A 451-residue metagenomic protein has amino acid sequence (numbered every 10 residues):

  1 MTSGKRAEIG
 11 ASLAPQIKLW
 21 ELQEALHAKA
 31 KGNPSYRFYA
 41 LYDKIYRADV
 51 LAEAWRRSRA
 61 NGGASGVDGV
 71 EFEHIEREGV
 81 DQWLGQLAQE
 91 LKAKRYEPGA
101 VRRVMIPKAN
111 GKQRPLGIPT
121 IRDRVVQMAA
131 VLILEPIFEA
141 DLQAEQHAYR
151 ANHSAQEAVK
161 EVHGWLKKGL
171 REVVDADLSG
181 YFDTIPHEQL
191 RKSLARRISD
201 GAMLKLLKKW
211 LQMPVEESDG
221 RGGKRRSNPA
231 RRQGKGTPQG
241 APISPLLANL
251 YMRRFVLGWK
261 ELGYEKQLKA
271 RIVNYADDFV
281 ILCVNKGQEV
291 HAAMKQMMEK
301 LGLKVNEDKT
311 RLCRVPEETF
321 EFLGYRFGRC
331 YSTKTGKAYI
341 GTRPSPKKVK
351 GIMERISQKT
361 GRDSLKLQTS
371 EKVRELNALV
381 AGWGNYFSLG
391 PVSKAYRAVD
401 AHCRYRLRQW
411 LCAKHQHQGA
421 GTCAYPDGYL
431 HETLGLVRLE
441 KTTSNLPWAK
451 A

Functional and structural regions predicted by a protein language model:
M1-D81: Non-catalytic, polymerase-adjacent accessory regions of viral genome-replication enzymes
Y46-L51, A100-V101, A109, E216 (+1 more regions): Core structural elements
E76, T120, I281-N285: Short beta-strand-to-loop capping motifs
W83-Q86, E90-M105, A109, D141-V315 (+1 more regions): Conserved polymerase palm-domain catalytic core
I121-V131, A155, H163: Duplex nucleic acid-engaging cores and interfaces of nucleic-acid transaction enzymes
K208-Q212, E216-R221, L301-Q368, L379: A conserved non-catalytic segment of reverse transcriptases and RNA-directed RNA polymerases corresponding to the late
R231-T237, G341, S357-K372, G382-A395 (+1 more regions): Short, solvent-exposed helix-loop connector elements
L411-A451: Extended C-terminal regions of large enzymes
